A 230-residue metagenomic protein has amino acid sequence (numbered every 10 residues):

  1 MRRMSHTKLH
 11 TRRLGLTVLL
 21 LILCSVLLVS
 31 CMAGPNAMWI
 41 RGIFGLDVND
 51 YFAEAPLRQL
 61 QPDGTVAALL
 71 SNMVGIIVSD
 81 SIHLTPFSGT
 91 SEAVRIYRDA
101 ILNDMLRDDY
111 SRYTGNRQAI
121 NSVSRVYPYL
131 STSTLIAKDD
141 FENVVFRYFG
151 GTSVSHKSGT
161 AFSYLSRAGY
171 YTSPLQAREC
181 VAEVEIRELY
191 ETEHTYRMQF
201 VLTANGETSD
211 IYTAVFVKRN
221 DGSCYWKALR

Functional and structural regions predicted by a protein language model:
M1-F52, F216: Gram-positive cell-envelope targeting signals
S5, H10-L19, L23-C24, A53-P56 (+6 more regions): Terminal low-complexity, poorly structured segments
K8, G34, M38, E54-P56 (+5 more regions): Intrinsic disorder/low-complexity segments
G42, L46-D47, R58, S209-R230: Short beta-strand edge/turn micro-motifs at domain boundaries
L46-Y170: Core segments of small alpha/beta cavity-forming domains
L106, F200-G206, K218-N220: Short, flexible beta-strand-to-coil junctions
T152-G159, A204-I211, R230: Generic structural signal for short, solvent-exposed loop/turn connectors between secondary structure elements
F162-T208: Acidic, glycine-rich flexible loop segments
